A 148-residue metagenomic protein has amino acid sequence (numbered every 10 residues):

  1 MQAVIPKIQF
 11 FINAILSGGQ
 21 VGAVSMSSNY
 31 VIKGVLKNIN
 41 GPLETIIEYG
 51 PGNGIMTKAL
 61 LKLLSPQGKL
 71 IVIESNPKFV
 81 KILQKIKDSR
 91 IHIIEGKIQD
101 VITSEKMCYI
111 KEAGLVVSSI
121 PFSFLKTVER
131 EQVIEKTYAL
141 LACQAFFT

Functional and structural regions predicted by a protein language model:
V4-G41: Class I SAM-dependent methyltransferase Rossmann-like catalytic core, especially the SAM/SAH-binding loop
L43-G52: Conserved class I S-adenosyl-L-methionine
G54-K58: Glycine-rich SAM-binding Motif I of class I
P66-Q67, L141-F147: Short glycine-dipeptide loop
N76: Conserved SAM/SAH-binding beta-strand->alpha-helix loop
V80-C108: S-adenosyl-L-methionine
A113-V128: A short SAM/SAH-binding and catalytic strip from SAM-dependent methyltransferases
E131-C143: A short glycine-rich, Lys/Arg-flanked "PGG" loop and its adjoining helix->strand segment in the class I
